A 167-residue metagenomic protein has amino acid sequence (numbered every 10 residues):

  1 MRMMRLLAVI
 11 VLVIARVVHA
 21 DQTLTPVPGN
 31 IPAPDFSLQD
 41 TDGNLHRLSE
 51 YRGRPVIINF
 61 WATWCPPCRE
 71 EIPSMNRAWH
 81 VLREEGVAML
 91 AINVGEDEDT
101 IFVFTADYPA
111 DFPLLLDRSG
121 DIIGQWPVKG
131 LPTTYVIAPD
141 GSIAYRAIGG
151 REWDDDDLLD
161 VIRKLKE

Functional and structural regions predicted by a protein language model:
R2-V9: Sec-dependent signal peptide recognition, specifically the positively charged N-region followed immediately by
V11-A20: Hydrophobic h-region of N-terminal signal peptides that target proteins for export in Gram-negative bacteria
A20-L48: N-terminal "domain-start" segment that seeds a small globular fold
L48-P66: Short active-site neighborhood of thiol/selenol oxidoreductases, capturing the structured segment around
N59, A91, Y135-V136: Hydrophobic beta-strand core positions in alpha/beta domains
R69-Y108, R118-Q125: Structural microenvironment flanking redox-active thiols in thiol-disulfide oxidoreductases
V103-D111, D117-K164: Thiol/disulfide oxidoreductase modules built on the thioredoxin-like
